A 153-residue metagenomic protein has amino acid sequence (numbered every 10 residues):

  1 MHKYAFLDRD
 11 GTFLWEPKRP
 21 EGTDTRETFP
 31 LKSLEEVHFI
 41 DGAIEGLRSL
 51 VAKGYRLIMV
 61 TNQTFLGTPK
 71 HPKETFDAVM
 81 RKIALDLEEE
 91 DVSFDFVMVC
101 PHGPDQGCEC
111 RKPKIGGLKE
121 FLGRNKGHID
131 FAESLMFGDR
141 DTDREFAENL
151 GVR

Functional and structural regions predicted by a protein language model:
M1-I58: Active-site neighborhood of HAD-like aspartate-dependent phosphohydrolases
L31-H38, H71-V79, K112-P113: Alpha-helix N-cap and loop-to-helix initiation/capping positions
A43-I83, D95-Q106: Substrate-recognition element of Asp-dependent hydrolases with the DxDx(T/V) motif
R48-A52, E88, E148-G151: Anion (oxyanion) recognition and catalysis
Y55, V92, V152: Short phosphate-binding/catalytic loops that engage adenosine nucleotides
I83-E88, L122-K126: Conserved hydrophobic residues forming the short capping helix/wall of the S-adenosyl-L-methionine
R111-A147: Conserved Lys-Pro-Asp/Glu-containing loop-to-beta segment of HAD-superfamily phosphomonoesterases, centered on
